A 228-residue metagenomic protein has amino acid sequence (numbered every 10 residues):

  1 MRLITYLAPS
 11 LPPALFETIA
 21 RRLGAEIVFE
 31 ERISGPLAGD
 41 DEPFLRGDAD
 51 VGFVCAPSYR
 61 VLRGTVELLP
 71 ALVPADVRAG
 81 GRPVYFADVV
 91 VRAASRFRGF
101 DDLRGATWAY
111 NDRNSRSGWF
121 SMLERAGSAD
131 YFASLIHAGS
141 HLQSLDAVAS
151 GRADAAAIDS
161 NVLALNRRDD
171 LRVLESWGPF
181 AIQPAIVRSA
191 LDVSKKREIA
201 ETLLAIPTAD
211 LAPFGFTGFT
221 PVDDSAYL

Functional and structural regions predicted by a protein language model:
M1-G64, D210-L228: N-terminal hydrophobic or amphipathic helices and topogenic motifs
M1-R2, A71-D88, R167-I206, F214-A226: Periplasmic-binding protein-like
R2-E26, G81-D146, N161, A212-F214 (+2 more regions): Bilobed "Venus flytrap"/periplasmic-binding protein-like clamshell domains and structurally analogous long
E30-L45, V77, S134-D146: Short helix-initiation/N-cap motifs at beta->coil->alpha
P43-D102: Acidic, polar ligand-binding/catalytic clefts
D48, T107, R152: Conserved functional loop/turn residues at catalytic and ligand-binding sites
F53-T65, A147-L171: A ligand-binding cleft/hinge motif common to bilobed small-molecule-binding domains
